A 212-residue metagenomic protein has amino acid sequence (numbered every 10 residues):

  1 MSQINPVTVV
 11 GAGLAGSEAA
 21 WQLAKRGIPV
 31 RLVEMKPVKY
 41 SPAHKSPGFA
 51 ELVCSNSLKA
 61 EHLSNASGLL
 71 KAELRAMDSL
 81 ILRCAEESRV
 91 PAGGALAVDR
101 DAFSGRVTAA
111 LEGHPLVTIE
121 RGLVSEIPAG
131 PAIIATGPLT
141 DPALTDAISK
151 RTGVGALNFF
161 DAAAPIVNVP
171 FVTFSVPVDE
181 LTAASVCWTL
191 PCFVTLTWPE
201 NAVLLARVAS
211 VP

Functional and structural regions predicted by a protein language model:
Q3-A15: Beta1/beta-strand and adjacent pyrophosphate-binding region of the FAD-binding site in flavoprotein oxidoreductases
G16-E18, I133: Short glycine/serine/threonine-rich phosphate/pyrophosphate-binding segments that cradle anionic phosphate groups
W21-R83: N-terminal FAD cofactor-binding segment of flavoenzymes
L63-S67, K71, S79-G94, G153-D161: A short alpha-helix-loop-beta-strand transition element characteristic of N-terminal alpha/beta dinucleotide-binding
A66, R89-R106, T136-P142: Short beta-strand to alpha-helix junction loop
A110-V169, F174-S175, A183: Predominantly flavin-linked oxidoreductase catalytic cores and closely associated redox partners
P170-P212: A structural-scaffold signal that recognizes well-ordered, non-catalytic positions
